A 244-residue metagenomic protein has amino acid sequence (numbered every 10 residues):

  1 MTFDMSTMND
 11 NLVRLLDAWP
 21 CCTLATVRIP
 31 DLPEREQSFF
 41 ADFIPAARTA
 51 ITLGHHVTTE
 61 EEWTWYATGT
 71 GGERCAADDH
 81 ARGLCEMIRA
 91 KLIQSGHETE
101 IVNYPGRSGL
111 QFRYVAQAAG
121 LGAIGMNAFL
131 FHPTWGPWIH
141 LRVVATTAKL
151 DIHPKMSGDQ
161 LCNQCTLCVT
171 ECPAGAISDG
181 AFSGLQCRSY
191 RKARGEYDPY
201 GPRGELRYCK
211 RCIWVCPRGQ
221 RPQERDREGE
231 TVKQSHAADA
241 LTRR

Functional and structural regions predicted by a protein language model:
M1-R74: Non-catalytic, usually N-terminal nucleic-acid engagement modules in DNA/RNA processing proteins
E34, T70-R244: Catalytic cores of enzyme domains
